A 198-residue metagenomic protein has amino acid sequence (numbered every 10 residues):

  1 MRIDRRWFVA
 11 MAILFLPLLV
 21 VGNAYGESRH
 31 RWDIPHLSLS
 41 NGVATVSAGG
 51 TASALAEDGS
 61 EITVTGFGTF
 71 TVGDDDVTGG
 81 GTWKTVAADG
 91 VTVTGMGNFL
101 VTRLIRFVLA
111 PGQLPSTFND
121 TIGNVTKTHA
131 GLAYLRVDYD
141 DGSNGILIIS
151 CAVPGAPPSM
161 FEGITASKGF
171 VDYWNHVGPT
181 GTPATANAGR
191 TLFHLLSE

Functional and structural regions predicted by a protein language model:
M1, Y25, D76, A166-S167: Intrinsically disordered, low-complexity regions enriched in Ser/Pro/Gly/Gln/His and often acidic
M1-M11: Bacterial N-terminal signal peptides that target proteins for export
A10-L19: Bacterial N-terminal signal peptides
V21-N23, G163-I164: Alpha-helical interaction segments
G22-N98, N175-E198: N-terminal segment immediately downstream of the Sec signal-peptide cleavage site in secreted/extracellular proteins
R29, A52, T102, P111 (+6 more regions): Intrinsically disordered, low-complexity regions
A56-I149: Predominantly extracellular/secreted and cell-surface proteins with exposed, flexible low-complexity segments
I122-P183: Extracytosolic low-complexity repeat regions of secreted or lipid-anchored proteins
